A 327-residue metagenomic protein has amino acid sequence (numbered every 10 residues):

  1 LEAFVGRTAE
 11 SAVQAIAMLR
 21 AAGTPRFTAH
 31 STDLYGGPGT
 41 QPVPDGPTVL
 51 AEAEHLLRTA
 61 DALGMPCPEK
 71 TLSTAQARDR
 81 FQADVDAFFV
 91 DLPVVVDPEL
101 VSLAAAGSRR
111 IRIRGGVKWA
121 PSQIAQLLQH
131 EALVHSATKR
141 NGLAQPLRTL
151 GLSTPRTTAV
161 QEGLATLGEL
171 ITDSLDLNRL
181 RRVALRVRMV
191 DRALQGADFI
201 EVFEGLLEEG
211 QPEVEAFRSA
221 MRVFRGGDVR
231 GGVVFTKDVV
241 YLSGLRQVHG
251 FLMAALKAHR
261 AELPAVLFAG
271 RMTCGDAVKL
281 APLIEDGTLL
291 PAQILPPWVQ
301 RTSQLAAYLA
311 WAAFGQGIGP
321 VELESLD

Functional and structural regions predicted by a protein language model:
L1-W119: Contiguous, non-catalytic segments that form substrate-binding/exosite surfaces or channel walls
G6, A75, Q126, T158-E162 (+3 more regions): Conserved structured core elements
A17-R20, L133, A137-G142, E169-D173 (+4 more regions): Hydrophobic/aromatic-lined pockets within catalytic cores
A104-R110, S136-G142, F217-A220: Active-site-adjacent bridging/hinge elements
P121-A137: Short alpha-helix carrying the canonical HExxH Zn2+-binding catalytic motif
S122, A137-Q161: Post-HEXXH active-site segment of zinc metalloproteases
G151-D191, G244: Post-HExxH zinc-binding segment in Zn-dependent metallohydrolases
R179-L326: Conserved alpha-helical "signature site" that marks functionally important helical segments or helix/loop junctions
